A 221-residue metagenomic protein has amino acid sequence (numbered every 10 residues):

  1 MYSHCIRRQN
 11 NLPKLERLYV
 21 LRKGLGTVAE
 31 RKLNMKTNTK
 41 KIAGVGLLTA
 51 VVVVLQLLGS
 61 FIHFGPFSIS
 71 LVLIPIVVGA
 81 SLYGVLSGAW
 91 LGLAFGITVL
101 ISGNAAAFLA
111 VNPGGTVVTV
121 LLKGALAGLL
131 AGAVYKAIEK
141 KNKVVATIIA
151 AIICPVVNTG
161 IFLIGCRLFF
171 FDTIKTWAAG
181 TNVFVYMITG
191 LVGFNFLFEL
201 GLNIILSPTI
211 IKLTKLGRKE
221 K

Functional and structural regions predicted by a protein language model:
M1-H4, P13-T49, A137, L168 (+1 more regions): Alpha-helical transmembrane segments and their cytosolic interface
R17, G24-S87: Hydrophobic transmembrane alpha-helices
N38-K41, V85-L93, P113, K140-A146 (+1 more regions): Membrane-helix interface segments
I42-G46, I74, A89-L93, V117-L122 (+2 more regions): Hydrophobic alpha-helical transmembrane segments
L55-S68, L93-L129, A133: Interfacial aromatic-anchored transmembrane helix boundaries in multi-pass membrane proteins
G59-H63, A106, A110, V134 (+3 more regions): Membrane-interfacial segments
L121, A125, L129, A133 (+2 more regions): Mid-bilayer segments of alpha-helical transmembrane spans in multi-pass integral membrane proteins that mediate
A137-G160, K221: Internal alpha-helical transmembrane segments of multi-pass membrane proteins
